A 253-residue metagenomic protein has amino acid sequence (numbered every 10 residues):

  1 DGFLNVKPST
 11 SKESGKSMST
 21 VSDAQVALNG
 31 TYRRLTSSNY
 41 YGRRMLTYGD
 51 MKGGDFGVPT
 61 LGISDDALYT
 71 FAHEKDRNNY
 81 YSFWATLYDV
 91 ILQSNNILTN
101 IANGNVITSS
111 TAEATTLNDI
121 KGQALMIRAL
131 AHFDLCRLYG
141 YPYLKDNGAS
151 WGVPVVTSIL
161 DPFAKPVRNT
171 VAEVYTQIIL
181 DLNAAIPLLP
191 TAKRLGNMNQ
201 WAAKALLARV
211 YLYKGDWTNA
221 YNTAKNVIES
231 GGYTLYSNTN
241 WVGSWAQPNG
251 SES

Functional and structural regions predicted by a protein language model:
D1-D50: Membrane-proximal, proline-rich intrinsically disordered regions
V21-S22, V26, E173, K214-G215 (+1 more regions): Extended ligand-binding clefts on enzyme/binding-domain cores
L28, I91-S94, F133, Y175 (+2 more regions): Inward-facing hydrophobic residues that define packing positions of alpha-helical scaffold repeats
S64-Y139, N169, P187-P190: Conserved, well-structured interaction surfaces
T108-T115, L138-A172, T176: Short coil/linker segments at helix-helix boundaries
C136-Y143, K193, Y213-G215: Short coil/turn linking the two alpha-helices of tandem helical-hairpin repeats
